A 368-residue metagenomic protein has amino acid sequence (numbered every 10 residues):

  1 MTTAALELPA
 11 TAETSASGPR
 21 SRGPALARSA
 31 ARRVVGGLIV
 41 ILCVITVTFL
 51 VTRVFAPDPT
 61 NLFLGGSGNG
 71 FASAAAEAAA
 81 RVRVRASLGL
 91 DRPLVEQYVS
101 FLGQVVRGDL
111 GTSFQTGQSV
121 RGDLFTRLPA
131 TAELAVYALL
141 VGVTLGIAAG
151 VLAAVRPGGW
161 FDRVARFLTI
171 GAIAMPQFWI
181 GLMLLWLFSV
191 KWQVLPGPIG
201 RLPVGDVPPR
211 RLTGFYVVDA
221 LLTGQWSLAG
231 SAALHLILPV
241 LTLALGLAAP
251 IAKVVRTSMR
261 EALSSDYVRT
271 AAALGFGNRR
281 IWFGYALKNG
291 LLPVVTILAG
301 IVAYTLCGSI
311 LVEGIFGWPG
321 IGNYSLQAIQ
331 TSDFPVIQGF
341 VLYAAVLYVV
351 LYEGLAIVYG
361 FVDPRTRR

Functional and structural regions predicted by a protein language model:
M1-G37, P157-G158, I357-R368: Transmembrane alpha-helical segments of polytopic membrane transport and secretion proteins
T2-L26, G89-I147: An internal, D/E-rich "acidic patch" concept
P24-A27, L128-P129, E133, Y137-F161 (+1 more regions): Alpha-helical transmembrane segments of integral membrane proteins, especially multi-pass inner/plasma-membrane
L26, A30, V34, A80 (+13 more regions): Hydrophobic alpha-helical segments of integral membrane proteins, encompassing both true transmembrane helices
G37, R127, T131, F167-A174 (+2 more regions): Residue-level signal for discrete positions within transmembrane alpha-helices of multi-pass small-molecule
I41-E96, F188, W192-T223: Hydrophobic alpha-helical transmembrane segments of membrane transport/permease proteins and related membrane-embedded
L152-M175, I180, L187-K191, V254: Short loop segments and helix-boundary regions at transmembrane helix junctions of multi-pass inner-membrane proteins
